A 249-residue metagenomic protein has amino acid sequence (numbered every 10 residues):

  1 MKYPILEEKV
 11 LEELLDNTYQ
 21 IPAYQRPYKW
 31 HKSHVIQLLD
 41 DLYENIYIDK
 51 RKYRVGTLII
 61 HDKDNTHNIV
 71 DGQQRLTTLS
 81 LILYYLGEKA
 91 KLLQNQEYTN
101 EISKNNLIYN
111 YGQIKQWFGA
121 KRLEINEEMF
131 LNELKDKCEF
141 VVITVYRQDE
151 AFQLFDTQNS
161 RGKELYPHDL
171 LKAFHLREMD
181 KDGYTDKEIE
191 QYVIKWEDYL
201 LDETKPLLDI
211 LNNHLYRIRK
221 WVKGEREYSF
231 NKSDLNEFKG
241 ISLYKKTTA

Functional and structural regions predicted by a protein language model:
M1-A249: Covalent nucleotidyltransferase
